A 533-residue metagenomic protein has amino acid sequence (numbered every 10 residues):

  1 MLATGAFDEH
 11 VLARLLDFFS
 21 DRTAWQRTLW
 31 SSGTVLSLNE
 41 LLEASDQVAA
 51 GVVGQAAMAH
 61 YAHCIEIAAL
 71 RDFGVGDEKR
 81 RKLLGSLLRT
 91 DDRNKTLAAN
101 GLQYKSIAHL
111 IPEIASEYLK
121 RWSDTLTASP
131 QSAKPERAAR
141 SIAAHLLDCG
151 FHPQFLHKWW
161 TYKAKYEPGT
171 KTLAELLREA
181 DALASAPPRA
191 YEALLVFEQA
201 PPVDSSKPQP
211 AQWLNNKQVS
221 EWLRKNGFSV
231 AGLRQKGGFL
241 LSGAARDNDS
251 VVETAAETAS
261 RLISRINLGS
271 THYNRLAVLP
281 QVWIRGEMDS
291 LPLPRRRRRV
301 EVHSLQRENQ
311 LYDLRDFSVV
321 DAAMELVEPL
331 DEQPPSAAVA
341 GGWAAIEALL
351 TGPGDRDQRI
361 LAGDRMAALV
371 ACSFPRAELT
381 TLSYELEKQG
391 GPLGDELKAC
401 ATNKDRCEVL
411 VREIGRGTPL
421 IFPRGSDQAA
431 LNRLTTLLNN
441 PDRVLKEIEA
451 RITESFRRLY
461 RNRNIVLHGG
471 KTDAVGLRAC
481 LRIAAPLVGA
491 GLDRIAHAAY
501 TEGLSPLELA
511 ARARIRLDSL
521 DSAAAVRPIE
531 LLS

Functional and structural regions predicted by a protein language model:
M1-N100, H109, D124: Intrinsically disordered, low-structural-confidence terminal and linker regions
L2-Q47, Q55, R298-S533: Amphipathic, oligomerization/interface secondary-structure segments
R81-A337, A344, A348, L477-E530: Charged, non-catalytic interaction/linker regions at domain boundaries that couple catalytic cores to substrate
